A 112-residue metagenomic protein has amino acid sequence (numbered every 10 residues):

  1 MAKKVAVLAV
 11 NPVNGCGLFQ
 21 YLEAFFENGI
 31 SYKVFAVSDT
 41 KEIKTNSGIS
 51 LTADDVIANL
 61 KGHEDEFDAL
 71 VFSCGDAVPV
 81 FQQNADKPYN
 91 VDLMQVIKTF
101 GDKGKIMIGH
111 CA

Functional and structural regions predicted by a protein language model:
M1-K103: Extended, subdomain-level signal for the structured scaffold at the beginning of enzyme domains
I106: Active-site cofactor/cluster-binding pocket
G109-A112: Catalytic nucleophile serine of serine hydrolases, specifically the conserved "nucleophile elbow" pentapeptide
